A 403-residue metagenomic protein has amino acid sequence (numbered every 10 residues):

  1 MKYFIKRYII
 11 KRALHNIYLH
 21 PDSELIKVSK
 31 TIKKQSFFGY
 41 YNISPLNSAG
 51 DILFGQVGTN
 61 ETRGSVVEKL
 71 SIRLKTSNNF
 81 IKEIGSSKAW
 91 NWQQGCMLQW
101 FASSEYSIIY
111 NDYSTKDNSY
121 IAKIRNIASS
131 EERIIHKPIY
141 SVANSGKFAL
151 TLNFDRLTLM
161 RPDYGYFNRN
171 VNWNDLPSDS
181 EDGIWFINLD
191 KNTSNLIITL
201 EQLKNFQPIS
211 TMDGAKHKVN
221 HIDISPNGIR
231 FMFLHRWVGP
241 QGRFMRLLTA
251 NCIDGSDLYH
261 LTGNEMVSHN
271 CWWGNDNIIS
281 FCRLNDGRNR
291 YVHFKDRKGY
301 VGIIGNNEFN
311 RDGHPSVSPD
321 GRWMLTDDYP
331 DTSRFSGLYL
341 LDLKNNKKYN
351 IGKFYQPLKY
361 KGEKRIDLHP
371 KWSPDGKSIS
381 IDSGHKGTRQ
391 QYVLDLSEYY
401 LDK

Functional and structural regions predicted by a protein language model:
V28-Q35, I84-N91, S194-G214, N350-G362: Surface-exposed loop and turn segments in beta-propeller and other repeat-based domains that flank or scaffold
Q35-N42, T59-N60, S65-S114: Blade-loop segments of beta-propeller domains
N42-I52, W90-I109, S114, Y140-F148 (+5 more regions): Blade-terminus and WD-like Trp-Asp/Gly-His loop motifs, strongest in beta-propeller folds
Q56-E68, N111-S114, L152-E181, F233-F244 (+2 more regions): Short, conserved, GDST-rich strand-edge loop motifs in beta-rich repeat architectures
R63-I72, D117-K123, L159-R161, S180-W185 (+4 more regions): Structural motif
S87-Q99, S107-G183, I197-T211: Asp-box/WD-like beta-propeller blade repeats and closely related beta-sheet repeat scaffolds
T262-V267, I304-S316, K347-H369: Conserved blade-ending motifs and adjacent loop-strand segments that build the rim/top face of beta-propeller domains
R288, N306-K347: Loop/turn-rich, solvent-exposed surfaces of beta-rich toroidal or solenoidal domains
